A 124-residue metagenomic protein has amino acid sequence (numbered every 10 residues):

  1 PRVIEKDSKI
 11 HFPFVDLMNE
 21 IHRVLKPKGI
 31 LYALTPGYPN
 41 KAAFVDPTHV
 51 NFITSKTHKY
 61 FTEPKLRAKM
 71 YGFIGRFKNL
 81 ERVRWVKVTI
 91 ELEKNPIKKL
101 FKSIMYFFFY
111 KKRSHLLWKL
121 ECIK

Functional and structural regions predicted by a protein language model:
P1-F12: A short SAM/SAH-binding and catalytic strip from SAM-dependent methyltransferases
P1-V3, H22, H49: Histidine-centered active-site/metal-ligand motif
I4-K6, A42-V45: Short acidic, glycine/proline-rich loop/turn micro-motifs
I10-P27: A short glycine-rich, Lys/Arg-flanked "PGG" loop and its adjoining helix->strand segment in the class I
K28-T35: Conserved beta-strand signature within the Rossmann-like core of class I S-adenosyl-L-methionine
P36-K41: Short "lid" loop at the C-terminus of a central beta-strand within the Rossmann-like core of SAM-dependent
A43-N79: Conserved Class I S-adenosyl-L-methionine
A68-K124: A C-terminal cap/extension of S-adenosyl-L-methionine-dependent methyltransferases that defines the acceptor-substrate
